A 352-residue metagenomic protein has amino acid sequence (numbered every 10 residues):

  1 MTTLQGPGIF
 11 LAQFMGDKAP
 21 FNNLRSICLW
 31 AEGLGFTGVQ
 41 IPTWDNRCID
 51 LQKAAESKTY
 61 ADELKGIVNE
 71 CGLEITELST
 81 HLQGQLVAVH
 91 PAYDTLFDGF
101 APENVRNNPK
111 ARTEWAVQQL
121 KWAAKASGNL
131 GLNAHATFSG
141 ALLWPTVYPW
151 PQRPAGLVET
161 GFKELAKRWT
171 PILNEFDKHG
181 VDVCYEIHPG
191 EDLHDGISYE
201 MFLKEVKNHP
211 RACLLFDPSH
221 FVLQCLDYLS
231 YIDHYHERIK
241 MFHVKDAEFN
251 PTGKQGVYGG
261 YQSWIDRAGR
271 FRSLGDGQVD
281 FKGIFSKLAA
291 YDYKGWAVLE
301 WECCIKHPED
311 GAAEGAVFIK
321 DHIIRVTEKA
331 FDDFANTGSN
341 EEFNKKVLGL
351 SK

Functional and structural regions predicted by a protein language model:
T2-T3, I27-G35, A55-E77, Y93-D94 (+5 more regions): Acidic (Asp/Glu)-rich catalytic clusters
L4-P7, L11, N22, G38-V39 (+5 more regions): Acidic/histidine-rich catalytic cores of soluble enzymes
F14-M15, V298-P308, N336: A short, acidic, flexible beta-alpha connecting loop/helix-capping segment that sits on the rim of active
K18-A31, W115-A126, L223-D233, F281-I284: Short, acidic/polar
R25, W30, E70, Q85-C213 (+2 more regions): Active-site acidic/histidine proton-transfer and metal-coordination neighborhood in alpha/beta enzyme cores
V39-P42, I75-T80, L132-G140, V183-E186 (+1 more regions): Short beta-strand segments at enzyme active-site cores
I41-L64, G84, S139-T146: Glycine-rich, proline-tolerant flexible connector loops at the mouths of alpha/beta enzymes
P308-F331, A335: C-terminal helical cap(s) of enzyme catalytic domains, especially alpha/beta-barrels
